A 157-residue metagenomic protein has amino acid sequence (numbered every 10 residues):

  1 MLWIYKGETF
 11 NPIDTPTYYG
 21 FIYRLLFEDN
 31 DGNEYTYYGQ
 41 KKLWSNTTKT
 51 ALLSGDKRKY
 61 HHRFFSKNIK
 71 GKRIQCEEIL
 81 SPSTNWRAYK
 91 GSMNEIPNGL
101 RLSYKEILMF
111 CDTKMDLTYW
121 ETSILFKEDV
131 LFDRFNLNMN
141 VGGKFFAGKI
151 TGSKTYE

Functional and structural regions predicted by a protein language model:
M1-A51, G152-E157: GIY-YIG nuclease catalytic motif and its immediate N-terminal context
M1-T17, S103, L108-E157: Boundary/linker segments flanking structured domains
K6, Y19, D31, Y38 (+7 more regions): Feature targets compositionally biased, intrinsically disordered low-complexity regions with long contiguous runs
T36, T47, F64, N136-N138: Poly-acidic low-complexity segments
K41-K114: Conserved short loop/helix modules at catalytic or binding sites in compact beta-alpha or helix-hairpin-helix contexts
